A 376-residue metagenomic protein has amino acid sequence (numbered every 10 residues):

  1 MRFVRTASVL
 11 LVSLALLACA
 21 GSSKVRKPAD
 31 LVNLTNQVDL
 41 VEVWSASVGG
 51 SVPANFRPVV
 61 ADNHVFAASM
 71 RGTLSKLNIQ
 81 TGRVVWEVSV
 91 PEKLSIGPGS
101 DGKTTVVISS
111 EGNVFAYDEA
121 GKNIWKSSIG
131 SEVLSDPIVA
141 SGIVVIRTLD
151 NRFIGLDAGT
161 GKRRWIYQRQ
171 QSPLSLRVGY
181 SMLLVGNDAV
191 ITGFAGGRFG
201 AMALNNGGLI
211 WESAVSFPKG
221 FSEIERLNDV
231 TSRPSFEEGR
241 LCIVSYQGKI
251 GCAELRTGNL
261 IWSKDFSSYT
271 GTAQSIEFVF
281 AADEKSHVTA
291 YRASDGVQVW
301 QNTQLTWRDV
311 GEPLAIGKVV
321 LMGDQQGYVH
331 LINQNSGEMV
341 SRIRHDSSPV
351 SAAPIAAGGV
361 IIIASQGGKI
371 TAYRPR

Functional and structural regions predicted by a protein language model:
M1-S8: Bacterial N-terminal signal peptides that target proteins for export
A15-A18: C-terminal motif of bacterial Sec signal peptides marking the signal peptidase cleavage site
S23-A29, Q37-V59, W86-D101, I124-A140 (+5 more regions): Extracytoplasmic beta-rich repeat domains
S69, S109-S110, T148, F194-A195 (+4 more regions): Structural signature of WD-repeat beta-propellers
N78-T81, D118-G121, D157-T160, L204-N206 (+4 more regions): Short loop/turn segments that connect beta-strands within beta-propeller blades
A282-A290, V297-L331: Loop/turn-rich, solvent-exposed surfaces of beta-rich toroidal or solenoidal domains
